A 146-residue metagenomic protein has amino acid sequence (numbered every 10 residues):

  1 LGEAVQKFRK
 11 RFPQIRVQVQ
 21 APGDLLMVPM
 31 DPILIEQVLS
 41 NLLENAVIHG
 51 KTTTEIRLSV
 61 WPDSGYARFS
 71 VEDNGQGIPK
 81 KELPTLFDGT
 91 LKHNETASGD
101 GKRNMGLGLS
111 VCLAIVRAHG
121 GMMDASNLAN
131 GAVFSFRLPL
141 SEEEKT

Functional and structural regions predicted by a protein language model:
R16-L26: Conserved catalytic submotifs in the C-terminal HATPase_c
A46-V47: Short helix-loop "hinge" at the ATP-lid/N-box region of the Bergerat-fold HATPase_c
E55-G65: Short beta-strand/loop element within the Bergerat-fold HATPase_c
D73: Acidic ATP/Mg2+-coordinating residue in the GHKL
I78-L91: Short conserved segment of the HATPase_c
G108, C112: Short alpha-helical Gxxx[C/S/T] motif in the catalytic ATP-binding
I115-V116: Detector for a conserved hydrophobic position within an alpha-helical segment of the HATPase_c
G120-S126: Glycine-rich ATP-binding loops of the HATPase_c
